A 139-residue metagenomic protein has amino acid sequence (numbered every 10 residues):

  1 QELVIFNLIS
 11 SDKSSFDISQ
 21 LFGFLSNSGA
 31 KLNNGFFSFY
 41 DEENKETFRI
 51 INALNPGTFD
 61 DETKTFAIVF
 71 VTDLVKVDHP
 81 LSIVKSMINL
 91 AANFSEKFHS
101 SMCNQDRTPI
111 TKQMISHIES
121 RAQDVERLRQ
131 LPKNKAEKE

Functional and structural regions predicted by a protein language model:
Q1, I9-S11, N34, F39-Y40 (+2 more regions): Phosphate/nucleotide-binding catalytic core
Q1-G23: Terminal, regulation- and interaction-focused segments at domain boundaries
E2, K64-T65: Short flexible coil/turn linkers enriched for glycine and charged/polar residues that connect secondary-structure
I5-N7, R49, V69: Generic structural signal for residues positioned in beta-strands
D12-S19, A30-N34, D78-K85: Ordered, soluble secondary-structure elements with a strong preference for glycine-centered loop motifs and nearby
G23-F59: Ser/Thr-rich, low-complexity intrinsically disordered terminal regions
I51-A53, F66-K76: Active-site-adjacent structural patch at catalytic or cofactor/ligand-binding sites
L74-E139: Well-ordered alpha/beta subsegment
